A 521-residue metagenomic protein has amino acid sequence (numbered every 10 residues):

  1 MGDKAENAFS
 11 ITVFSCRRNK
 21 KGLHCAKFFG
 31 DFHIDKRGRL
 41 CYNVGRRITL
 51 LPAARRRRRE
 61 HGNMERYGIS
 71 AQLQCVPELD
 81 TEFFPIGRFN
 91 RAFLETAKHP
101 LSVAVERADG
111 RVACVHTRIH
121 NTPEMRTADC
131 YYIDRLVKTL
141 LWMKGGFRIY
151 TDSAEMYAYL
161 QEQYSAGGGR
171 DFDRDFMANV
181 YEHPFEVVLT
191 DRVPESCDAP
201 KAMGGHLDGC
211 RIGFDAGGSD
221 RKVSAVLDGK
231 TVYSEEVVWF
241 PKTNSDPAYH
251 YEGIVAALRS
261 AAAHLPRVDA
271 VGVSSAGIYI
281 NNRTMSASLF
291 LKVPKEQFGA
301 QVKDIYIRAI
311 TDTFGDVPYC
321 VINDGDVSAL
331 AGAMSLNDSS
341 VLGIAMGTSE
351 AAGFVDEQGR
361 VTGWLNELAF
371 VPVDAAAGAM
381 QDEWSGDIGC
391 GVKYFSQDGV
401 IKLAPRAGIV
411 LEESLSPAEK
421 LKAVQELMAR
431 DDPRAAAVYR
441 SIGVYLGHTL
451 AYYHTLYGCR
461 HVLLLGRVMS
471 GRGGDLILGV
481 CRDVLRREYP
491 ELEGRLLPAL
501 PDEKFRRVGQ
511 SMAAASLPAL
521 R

Functional and structural regions predicted by a protein language model:
R17, L23-K27, D31-D35, R39-N43 (+1 more regions): Short, positively charged and aromatic/hydrophobic N-terminal segments
Y42, A54-V115, A128, C197-M203 (+6 more regions): Glycine/GP-enriched mid-protein hinge/lid loop-to-helix segment characteristic of carbohydrate kinases
G62-A199: N-terminal accessory interaction module
C114-L140, T243-A256, S260-P266, K402-H461 (+1 more regions): Adenine-nucleotide phosphate-binding core of ATP-dependent small-molecule kinases
N121-D134, K138-K144, E155, Y159-D191 (+6 more regions): Glycine-rich phosphate-binding loop and adjoining helix at the ATP-binding site of ATP-dependent phosphoryl-transfer
M143-S153, R267-A276, Y457-V468: Short glycine-rich phosphate-binding loop at a beta-alpha junction
R148-Y150, G209-D215, V268-G272, V341-A345 (+2 more regions): Short glycine-aspartate micro-motif
A437-Y457, S470-R521: Internal alpha/beta domain cores that form substrate/cofactor-binding pockets in large enzymes and binding proteins
